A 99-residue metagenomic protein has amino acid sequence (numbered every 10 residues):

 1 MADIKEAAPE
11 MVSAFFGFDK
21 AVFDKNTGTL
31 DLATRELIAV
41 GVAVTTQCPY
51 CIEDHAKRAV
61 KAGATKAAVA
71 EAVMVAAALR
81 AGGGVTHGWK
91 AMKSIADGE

Functional and structural regions predicted by a protein language model:
M1-E36, H87-E99: Acidic, glycine/proline-rich low-complexity segments that act as flexible tails and inter-domain linkers
V12-A14, E53-A68, M92-I95: Iron-sulfur (Fe-S) cluster-binding segments and ferredoxin-like electron-carrier domains, especially [2Fe-2S]
F23, A39, A56-V60: Amphipathic alpha-helical segments within well-ordered protein domains
D31-L32, P49, K66: Alpha-helix N-cap/helix-initiation sites
A33-A43, A70-A78: Alpha-helical scaffold segments that form or flank carboxylate-/histidine-based iron centers
I38, V42-D54: Short, thiol/selenol-centered motifs that function as redox-active sites or metal-ligating centers
K66-V73, E99: Polybasic, low-complexity binding patches
A70-S94: C-terminal structural segments of small proteins and small subunits
